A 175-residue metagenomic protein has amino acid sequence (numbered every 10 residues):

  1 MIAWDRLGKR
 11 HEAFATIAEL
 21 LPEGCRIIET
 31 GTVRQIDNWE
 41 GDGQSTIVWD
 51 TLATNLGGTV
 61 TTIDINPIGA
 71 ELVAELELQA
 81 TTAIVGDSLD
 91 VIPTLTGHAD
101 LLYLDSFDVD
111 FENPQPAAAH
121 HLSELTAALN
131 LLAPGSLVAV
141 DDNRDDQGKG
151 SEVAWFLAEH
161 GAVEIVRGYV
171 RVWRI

Functional and structural regions predicted by a protein language model:
M1-A15: S-adenosyl-L-methionine
W4-L7, I36-N38, T81-T82, N113-A118: Short, flexible loop segments at the rims of nucleotide/cofactor-binding pockets, characterized by
D5, D108-I175: C-terminal substrate-binding/active-site "lid" region of AdoMet-derived donor-dependent transferases
E12-I92: SAM cofactor-binding core of SAM-dependent methyltransferases, primarily the Rossmann-like beta-alpha-beta module
I28, L101-Y103, A139: Structural motif
T30, I65, S106, D141-N143: Generic detector of well-ordered alpha-helical packing
T94-L101: A short acidic, Gly/Pro-enriched loop at the edge of an enzyme's catalytic core that lines a small-molecule cofactor
